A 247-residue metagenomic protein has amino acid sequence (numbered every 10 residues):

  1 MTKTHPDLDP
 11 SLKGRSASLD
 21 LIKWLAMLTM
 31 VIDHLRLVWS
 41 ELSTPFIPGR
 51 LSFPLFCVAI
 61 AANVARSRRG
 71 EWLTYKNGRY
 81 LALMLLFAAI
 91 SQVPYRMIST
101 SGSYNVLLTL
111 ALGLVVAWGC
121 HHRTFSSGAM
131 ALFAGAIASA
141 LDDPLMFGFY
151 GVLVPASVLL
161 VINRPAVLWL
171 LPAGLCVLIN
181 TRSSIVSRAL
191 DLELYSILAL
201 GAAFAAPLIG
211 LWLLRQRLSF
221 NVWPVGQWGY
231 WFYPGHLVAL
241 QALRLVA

Functional and structural regions predicted by a protein language model:
M1-A247: Alpha-helical transmembrane segments and their immediate juxtamembrane cytosolic regions
